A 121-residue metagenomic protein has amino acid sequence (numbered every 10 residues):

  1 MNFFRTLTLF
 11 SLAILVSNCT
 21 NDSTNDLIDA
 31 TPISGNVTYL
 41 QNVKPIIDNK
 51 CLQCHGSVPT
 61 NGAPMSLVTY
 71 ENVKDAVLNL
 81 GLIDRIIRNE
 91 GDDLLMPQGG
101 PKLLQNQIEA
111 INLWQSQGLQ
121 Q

Functional and structural regions predicted by a protein language model:
M1-N18: Sec-dependent bacterial lipoprotein signal peptides
C19-Q121: Aromatic- and Gly/Pro-enriched helix-to-coil junctions and flexible linker segments
